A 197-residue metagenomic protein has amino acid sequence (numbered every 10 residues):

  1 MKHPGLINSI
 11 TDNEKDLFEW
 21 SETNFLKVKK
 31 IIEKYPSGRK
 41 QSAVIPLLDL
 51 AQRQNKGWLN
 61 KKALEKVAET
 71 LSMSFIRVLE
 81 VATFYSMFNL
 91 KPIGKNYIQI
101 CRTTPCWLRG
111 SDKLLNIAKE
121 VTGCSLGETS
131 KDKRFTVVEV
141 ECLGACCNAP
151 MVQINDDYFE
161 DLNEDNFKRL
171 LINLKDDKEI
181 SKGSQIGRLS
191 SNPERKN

Functional and structural regions predicted by a protein language model:
M1-N197: Signature of N-terminal electron-transfer/Fe-S-associated modules in redox systems
